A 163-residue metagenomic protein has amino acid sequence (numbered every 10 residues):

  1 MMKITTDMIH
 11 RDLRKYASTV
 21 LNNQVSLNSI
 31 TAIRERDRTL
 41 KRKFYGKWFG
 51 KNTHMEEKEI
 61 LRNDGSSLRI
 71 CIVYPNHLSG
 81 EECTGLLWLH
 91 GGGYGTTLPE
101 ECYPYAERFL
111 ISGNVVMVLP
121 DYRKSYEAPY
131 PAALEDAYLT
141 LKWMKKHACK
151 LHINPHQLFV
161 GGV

Functional and structural regions predicted by a protein language model:
M1-P75: A glycine/proline-hinged amphipathic helix-loop "lid/cap" segment that gates access to hydrophobic ligand pockets
N76, G92, D121-S125: Short beta-to-alpha linker loops that shape the active-site pocket of alpha/beta-hydrolase fold enzymes
E82-G91: Short beta-strand element of the alpha/beta-hydrolase
Y94-E100: Glycine/threonine-rich flexible loop motifs
E100-L119: Short amphipathic alpha-helix adjacent to the substrate-entry channel of hydrolases
A128-K150: Alpha/beta-hydrolase active-site loop
K145-G161: Gly/Ser-rich "nucleophile elbow"/oxyanion-hole loop immediately N-terminal to the catalytic nucleophile in hydrolases
